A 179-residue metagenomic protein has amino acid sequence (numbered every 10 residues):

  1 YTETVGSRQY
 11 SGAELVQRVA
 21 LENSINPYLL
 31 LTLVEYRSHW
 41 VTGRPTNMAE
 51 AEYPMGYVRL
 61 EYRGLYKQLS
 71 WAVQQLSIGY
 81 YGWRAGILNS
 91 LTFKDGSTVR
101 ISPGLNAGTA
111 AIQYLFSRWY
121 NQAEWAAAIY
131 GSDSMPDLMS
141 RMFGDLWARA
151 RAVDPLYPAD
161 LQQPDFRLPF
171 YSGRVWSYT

Functional and structural regions predicted by a protein language model:
Y1-E14: N-terminal export signals and maturation junctions of secreted/periplasmic proteins
G6, V16-N23, V58-Y62: Short, charged/polar micro-motifs that form catalytic or ligand-binding hotspots
Y10-A13, N23-P27, Y66: Conserved structured core elements
Q17, L21-V41, A72: Short, functionally critical alpha-helical segments immediately adjacent to catalytic or ligand/cofactor-binding
W40-P45, R84: Extracytoplasmic/secreted cell-surface and envelope-processing proteins
R44-G56: Short, surface-exposed glycine/acidic/tryptophan-bearing loops
V58-W176: Non-catalytic cell-wall polysaccharide-engagement segments
